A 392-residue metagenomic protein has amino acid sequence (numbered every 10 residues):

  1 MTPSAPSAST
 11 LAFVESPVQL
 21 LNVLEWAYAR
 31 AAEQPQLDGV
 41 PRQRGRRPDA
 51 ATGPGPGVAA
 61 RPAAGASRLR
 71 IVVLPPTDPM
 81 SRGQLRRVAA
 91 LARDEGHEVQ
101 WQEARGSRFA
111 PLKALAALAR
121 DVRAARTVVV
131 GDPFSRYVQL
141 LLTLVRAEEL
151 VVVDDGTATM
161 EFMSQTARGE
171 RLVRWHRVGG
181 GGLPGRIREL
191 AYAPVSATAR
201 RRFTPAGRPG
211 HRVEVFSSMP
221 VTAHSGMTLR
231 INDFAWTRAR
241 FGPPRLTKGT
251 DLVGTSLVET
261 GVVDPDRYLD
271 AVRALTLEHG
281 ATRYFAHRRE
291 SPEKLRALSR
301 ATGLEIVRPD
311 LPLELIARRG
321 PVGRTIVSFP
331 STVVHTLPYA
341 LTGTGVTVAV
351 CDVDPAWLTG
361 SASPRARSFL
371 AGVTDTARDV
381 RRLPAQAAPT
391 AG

Functional and structural regions predicted by a protein language model:
T2-L11, R123-A125, G242-L252, S256: A short, charged/proline- and glycine-enriched loop that marks the coil->beta-strand transition at the N-terminal
L11-R174, G179, V334: Active-site and donor-binding regions of nucleotide-sugar-utilizing enzymes
V14, V130, A286, S328-F329: Short beta-strand scaffold positions
L74-P76, D132-P133, L150-T157, K248-V258 (+2 more regions): Short loop/turn segments at strand-loop or loop-helix junctions that form parts of catalytic or ligand-binding pockets
E161-G254: A nucleotide-sugar donor-handling region in carbohydrate enzymes
G249-E290: Conserved catalytic-core segment of nucleotide-activated headgroup transferases in glycan assembly
P292-H335: Donor nucleotide-activated moiety binding/catalytic core segment of transferases that use nucleotide-activated donors
G360-G392: Leloir-type glycosyltransferase catalytic cores
